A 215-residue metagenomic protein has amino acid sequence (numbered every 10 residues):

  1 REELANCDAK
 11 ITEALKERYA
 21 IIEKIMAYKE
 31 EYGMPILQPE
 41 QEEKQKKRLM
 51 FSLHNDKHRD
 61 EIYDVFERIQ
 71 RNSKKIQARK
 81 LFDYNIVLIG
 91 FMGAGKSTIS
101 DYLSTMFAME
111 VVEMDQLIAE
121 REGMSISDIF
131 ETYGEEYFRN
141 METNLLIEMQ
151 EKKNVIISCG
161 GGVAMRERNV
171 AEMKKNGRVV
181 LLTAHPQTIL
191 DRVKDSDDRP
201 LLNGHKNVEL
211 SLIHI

Functional and structural regions predicted by a protein language model:
R1-D83: Domain-level signature for soluble enzymes in the chorismate/prephenate branch of the shikimate pathway
L88: Hydrophobic anchor at the beta1->P-loop junction of P-loop NTPases
F91: P-loop (Walker A) phosphate-binding loop of NTP-binding proteins
A94: ATP-binding Walker
S97: Walker A/P-loop
E110-V163, E167-E172, R199-P200: ATP-dependent small-molecule kinase phosphotransfer cores that center on conserved nucleotide phosphate-binding segments
M173-V193: Conserved phosphate-donor/acceptor-positioning beta-strand/loop module used by diverse small-molecule
I213-I215: Conserved small/polar residues in nucleotide/adenosyl-binding loops
